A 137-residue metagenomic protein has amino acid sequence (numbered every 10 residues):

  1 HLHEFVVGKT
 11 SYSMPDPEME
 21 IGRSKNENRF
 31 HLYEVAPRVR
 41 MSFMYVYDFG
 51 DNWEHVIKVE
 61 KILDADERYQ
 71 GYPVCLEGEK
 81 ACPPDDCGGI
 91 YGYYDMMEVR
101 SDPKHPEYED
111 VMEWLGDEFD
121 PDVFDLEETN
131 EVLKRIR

Functional and structural regions predicted by a protein language model:
H1-R137: Short linear regulatory motifs enriched in tryptophan with gly/pro/ser
